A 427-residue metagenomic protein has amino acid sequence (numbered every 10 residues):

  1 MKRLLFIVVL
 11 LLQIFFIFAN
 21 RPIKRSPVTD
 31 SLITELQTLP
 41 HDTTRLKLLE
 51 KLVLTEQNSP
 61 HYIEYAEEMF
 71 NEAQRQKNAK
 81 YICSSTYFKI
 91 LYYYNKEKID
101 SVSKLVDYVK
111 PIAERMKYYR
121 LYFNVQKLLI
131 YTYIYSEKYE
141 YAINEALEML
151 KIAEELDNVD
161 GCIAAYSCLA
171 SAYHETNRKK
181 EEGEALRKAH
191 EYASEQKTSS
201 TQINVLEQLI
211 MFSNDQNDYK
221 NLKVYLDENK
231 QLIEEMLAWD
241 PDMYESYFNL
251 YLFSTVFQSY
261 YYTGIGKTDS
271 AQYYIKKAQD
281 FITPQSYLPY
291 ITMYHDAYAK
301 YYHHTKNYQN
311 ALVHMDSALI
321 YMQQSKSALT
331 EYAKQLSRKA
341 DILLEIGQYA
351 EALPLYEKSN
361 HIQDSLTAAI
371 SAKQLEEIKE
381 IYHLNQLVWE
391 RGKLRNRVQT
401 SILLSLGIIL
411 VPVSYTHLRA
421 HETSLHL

Functional and structural regions predicted by a protein language model:
S26-I33, Q37-T38, D42, D100 (+3 more regions): Hydrophobic positions within repeat-based interaction scaffolds
K47, S84, N124, A164 (+5 more regions): Residue register of alpha-helical TPR repeats
Y260-D269, Y273-H361: Membrane-proximal low-complexity regions enriched in glycine and acidic/polar residues
H417-L427: Single conserved hydrophobic/aromatic residue that forms the stacking wall/gate of nucleotide- or nucleobase-binding
